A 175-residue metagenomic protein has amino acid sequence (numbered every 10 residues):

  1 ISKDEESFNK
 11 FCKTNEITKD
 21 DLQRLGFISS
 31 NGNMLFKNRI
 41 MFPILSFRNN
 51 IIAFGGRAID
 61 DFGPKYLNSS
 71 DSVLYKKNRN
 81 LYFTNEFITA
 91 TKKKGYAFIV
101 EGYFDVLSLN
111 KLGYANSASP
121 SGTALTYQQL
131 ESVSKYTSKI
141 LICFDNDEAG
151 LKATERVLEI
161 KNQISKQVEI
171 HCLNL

Functional and structural regions predicted by a protein language model:
I1-K3, N174: Conserved alpha/beta enzyme-core scaffolds, especially Rossmann-like or related mixed alpha/beta domains that build
E5-Y136, A153-T154: Phosphate-handling DNA/RNA-contact segment within nucleic-acid enzymes
L125-T126, S134-L175: Conserved phosphate-handling catalytic cores of large alpha/beta enzymes
